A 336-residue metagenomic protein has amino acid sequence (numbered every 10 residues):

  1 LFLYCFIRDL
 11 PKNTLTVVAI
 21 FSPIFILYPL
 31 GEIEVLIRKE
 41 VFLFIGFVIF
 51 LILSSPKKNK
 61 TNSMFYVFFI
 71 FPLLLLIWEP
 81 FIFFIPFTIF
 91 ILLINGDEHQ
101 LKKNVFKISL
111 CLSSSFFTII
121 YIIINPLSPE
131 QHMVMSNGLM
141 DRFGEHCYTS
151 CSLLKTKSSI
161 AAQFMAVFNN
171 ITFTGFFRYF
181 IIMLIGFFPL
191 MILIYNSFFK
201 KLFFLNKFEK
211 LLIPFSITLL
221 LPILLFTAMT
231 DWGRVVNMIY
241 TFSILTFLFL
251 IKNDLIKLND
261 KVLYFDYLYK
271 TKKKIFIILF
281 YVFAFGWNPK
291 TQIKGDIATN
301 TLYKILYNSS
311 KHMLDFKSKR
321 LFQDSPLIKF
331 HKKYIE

Functional and structural regions predicted by a protein language model:
L1-P11: Transmembrane-helix motifs of polytopic, lipid-linked glycan transferases
F2-Y4, N169, F177-L205: Hydrophobic, aromatic-rich transmembrane alpha-helices and their immediate juxtamembrane boundary segments
A19-I45: Aromatic- and kink-enriched transmembrane "portal" helix at the membrane-lumen/periplasm boundary that abuts
P56-L73, K102, F106-K107: Short hydrophobic alpha-helices at membrane interfaces in multi-pass membrane enzymes
S63-I91: Membrane-interface alpha helices of multi-pass inner-membrane proteins
F84-S113: Perimembrane helix-loop-helix junctions
C111-L112, I256-W287: Signature aromatic-anchored transmembrane alpha helix within multi-pass, membrane-resident enzymes that catalyze glycan
F203-L225: Transmembrane alpha-helix segments characteristic of polytopic inner-membrane glycan-assembly/cell-envelope
